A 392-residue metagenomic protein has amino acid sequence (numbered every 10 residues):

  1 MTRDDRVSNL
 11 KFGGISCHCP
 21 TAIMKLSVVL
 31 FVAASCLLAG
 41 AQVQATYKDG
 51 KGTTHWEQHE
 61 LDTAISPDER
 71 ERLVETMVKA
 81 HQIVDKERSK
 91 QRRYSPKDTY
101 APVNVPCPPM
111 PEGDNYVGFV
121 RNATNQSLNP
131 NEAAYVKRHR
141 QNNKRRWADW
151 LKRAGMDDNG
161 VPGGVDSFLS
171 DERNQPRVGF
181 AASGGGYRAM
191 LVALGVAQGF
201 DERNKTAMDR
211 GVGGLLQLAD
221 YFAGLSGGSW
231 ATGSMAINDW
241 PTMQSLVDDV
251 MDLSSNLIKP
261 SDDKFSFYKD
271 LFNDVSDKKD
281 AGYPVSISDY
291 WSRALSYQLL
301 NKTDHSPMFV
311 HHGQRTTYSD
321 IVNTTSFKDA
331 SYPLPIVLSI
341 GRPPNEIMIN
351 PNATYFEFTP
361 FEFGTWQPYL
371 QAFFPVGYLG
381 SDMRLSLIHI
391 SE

Functional and structural regions predicted by a protein language model:
M1-I23, H389: Intrinsically disordered, low-complexity basic segments at termini and long loops, enriched in Pro/Gly and/or Arg/Ser
I23-V43: Fungal secretory targeting signals
C36-L37, A41-D114: Intrinsically disordered, low-structural-confidence terminal and linker regions
A45, A154-A219, N238-P241: Helix-rich "cap/lid" substructures immediately adjacent to catalytic or cofactor-binding pockets
R92-P96, Y100-S167: Extreme N-terminal leader/targeting segments of oxidoreductases
W150-Q175, K264, Y268, T303-Q314: Active-site-adjacent bridging/hinge elements
G179, S183, Y187-A193, E202 (+2 more regions): Patatin-like phospholipase A catalytic core
